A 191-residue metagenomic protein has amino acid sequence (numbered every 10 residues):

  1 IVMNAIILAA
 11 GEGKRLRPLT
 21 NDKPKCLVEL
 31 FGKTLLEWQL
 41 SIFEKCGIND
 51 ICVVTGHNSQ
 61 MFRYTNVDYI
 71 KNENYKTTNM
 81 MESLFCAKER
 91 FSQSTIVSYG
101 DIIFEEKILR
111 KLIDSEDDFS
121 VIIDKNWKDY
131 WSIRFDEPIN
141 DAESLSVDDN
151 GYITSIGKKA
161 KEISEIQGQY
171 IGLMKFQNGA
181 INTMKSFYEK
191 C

Functional and structural regions predicted by a protein language model:
V2-I7, R15, E29, K33-T95: Conserved N-terminal catalytic core of the sugar/cofactor nucleotidyltransferase
A9, T55, Y99, I123-D124: Short beta-strand/turn micro-motifs composed of small residues that flank or help shape donor/cofactor-binding pockets
N21-C26: Short alpha-helical oligomerization interface
V28-E29, S146: Well-ordered beta-strand positions
T65, E106-F187: Conserved core of the sugar-phosphate nucleotidyltransferase
S94-I103: Short beta-strand-to-loop acidic/aromatic patch adjacent to the donor-nucleotide binding site
E189-C191: Cytochrome P450 catalytic domain signature, combining two hallmark sequence patches
